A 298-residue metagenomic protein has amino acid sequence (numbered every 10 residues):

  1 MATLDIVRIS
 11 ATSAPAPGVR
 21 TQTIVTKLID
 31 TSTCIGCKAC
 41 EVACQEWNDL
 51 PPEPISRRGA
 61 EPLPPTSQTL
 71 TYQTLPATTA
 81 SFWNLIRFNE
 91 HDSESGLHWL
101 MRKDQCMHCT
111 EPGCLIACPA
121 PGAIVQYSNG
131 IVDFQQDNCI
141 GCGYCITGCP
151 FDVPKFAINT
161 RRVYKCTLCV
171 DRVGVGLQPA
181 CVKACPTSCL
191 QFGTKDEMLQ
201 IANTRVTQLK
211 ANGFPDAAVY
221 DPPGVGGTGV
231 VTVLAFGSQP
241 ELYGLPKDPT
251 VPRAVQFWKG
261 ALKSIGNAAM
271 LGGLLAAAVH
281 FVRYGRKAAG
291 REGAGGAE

Functional and structural regions predicted by a protein language model:
M1-E298: Non-ligating segments of multi-cofactor redox enzymes
